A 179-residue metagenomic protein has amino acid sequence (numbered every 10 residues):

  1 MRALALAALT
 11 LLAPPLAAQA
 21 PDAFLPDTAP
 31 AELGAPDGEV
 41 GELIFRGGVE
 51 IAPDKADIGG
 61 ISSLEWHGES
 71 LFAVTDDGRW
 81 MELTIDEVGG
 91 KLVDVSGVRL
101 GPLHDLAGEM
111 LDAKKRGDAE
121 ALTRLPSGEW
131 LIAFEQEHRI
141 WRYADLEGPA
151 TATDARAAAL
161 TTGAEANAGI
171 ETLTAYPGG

Functional and structural regions predicted by a protein language model:
M1-A7: Sec-dependent signal peptide recognition, specifically the positively charged N-region followed immediately by
L9-A17: Hydrophobic h-region of N-terminal signal peptides that target proteins for export in Gram-negative bacteria
L16-G179: Sequence/structural signature of beta-propeller domains
